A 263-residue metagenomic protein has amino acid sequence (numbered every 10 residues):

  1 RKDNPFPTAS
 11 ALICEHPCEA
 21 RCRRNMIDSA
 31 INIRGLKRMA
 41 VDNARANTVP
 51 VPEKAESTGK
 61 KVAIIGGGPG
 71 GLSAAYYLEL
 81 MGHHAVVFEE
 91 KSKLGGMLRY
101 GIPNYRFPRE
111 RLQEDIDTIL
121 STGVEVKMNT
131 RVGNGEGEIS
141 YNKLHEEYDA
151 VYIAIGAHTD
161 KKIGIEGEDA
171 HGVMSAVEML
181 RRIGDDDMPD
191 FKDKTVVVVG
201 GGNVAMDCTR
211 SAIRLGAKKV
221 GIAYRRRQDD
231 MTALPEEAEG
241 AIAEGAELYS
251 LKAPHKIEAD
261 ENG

Functional and structural regions predicted by a protein language model:
R1-V86, E90-K91, L98-Y105, I116 (+3 more regions): Fe-S ferredoxin-like electron-transfer domains and their immediately adjacent linker/connector regions across
A40-E53, V177-F191: Short internal alpha-helix immediately C-terminal to a glycine-rich phosphate-binding loop in Rossmann-like
E56-S57, K61-A63, Q113-I165, K256-G263: Feature captures the FAD/FMN-dependent oxidoreductase FAD-binding
A63-F88, M128-S140, H145, T159-K161 (+1 more regions): Rossmann-like dinucleotide/flavin-binding elements
V87, K91-V126, T209-K256: Rossmann-like dinucleotide-binding cores of NAD(P)H-dependent redox enzymes
G123, Y148, A170, D193-K194 (+2 more regions): Short, well-ordered alpha-helix to beta-strand connector turns
I153-A154, S175, V198: Redox-cofactor binding/interface segments in oxidoreductases and associated redox assembly factors
G164-M179: A short, gly/pro- and small-residue-rich
